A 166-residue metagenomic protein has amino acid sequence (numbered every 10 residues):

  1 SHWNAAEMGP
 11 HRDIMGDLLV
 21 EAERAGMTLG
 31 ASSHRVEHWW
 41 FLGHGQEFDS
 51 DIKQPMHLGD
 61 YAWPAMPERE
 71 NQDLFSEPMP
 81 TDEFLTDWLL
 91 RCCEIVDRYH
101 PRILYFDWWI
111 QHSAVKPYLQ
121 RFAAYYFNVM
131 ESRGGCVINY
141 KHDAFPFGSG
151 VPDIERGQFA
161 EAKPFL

Functional and structural regions predicted by a protein language model:
S1-L166: Mature catalytic domains of secreted/periplasmic carbohydrate-active enzymes
